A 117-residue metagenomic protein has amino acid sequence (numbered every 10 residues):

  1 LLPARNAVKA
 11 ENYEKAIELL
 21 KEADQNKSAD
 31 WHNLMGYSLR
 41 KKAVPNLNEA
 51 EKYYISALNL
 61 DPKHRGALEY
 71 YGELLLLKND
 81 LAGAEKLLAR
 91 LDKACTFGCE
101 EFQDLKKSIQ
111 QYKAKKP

Functional and structural regions predicted by a protein language model:
L1-A23: Alpha-helical segment of the N-proximal tetratricopeptide repeat
R5, Y37-L39, E73: Residue-level recognition of tetratricopeptide repeat
K9-A10, K41-A43, L77, A94 (+1 more regions): Register position in tetratricopeptide repeats
A10-K15, A43-S56, K78-L87: Structural signature of tandem alpha-helical TPR/SEL1-like repeats, specifically the intra-repeat loop/turn
N26, L60, K93-F97: Structural marker of alpha-solenoid helical repeat scaffolds
W31-N33, A67, E101: TPR alpha-solenoid repeat register
L34-M35, Y70, D104-S108: Canonical tetratricopeptide repeat
E85-P117: Terminal, low-structured helical/coil segments at or just beyond the last alpha-helical repeat
